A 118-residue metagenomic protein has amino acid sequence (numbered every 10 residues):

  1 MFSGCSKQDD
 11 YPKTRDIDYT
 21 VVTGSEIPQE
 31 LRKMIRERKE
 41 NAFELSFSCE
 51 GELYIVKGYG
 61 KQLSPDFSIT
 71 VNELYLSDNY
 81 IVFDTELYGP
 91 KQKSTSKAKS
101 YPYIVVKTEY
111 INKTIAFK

Functional and structural regions predicted by a protein language model:
G4-K118: Exposed, flexible binding/inhibitory loops of compact, secreted disulfide-stabilized domains
